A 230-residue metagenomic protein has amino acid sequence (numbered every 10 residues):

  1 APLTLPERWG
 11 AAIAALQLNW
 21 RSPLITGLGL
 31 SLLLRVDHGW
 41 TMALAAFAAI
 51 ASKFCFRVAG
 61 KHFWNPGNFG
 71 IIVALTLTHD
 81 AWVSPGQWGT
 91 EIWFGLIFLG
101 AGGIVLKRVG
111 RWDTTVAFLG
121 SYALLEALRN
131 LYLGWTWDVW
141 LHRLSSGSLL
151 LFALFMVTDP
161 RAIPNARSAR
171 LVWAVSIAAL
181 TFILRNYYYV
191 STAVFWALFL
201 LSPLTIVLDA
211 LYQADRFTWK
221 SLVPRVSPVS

Functional and structural regions predicted by a protein language model:
A1, S22-S31, T41, A45 (+14 more regions): Alpha-helical transmembrane segments in multi-pass membrane proteins
A1-A14, A48-H62, G100-G110, L154-P164: C-terminal ends of transmembrane helices
G10-G89: Membrane-interface helix-loop-helix junctions at boundaries between adjacent transmembrane segments
L18-P23, W40, A59-F69, W112-V116 (+3 more regions): Short, non-helical or kinked segments that cap or interrupt transmembrane helices
T78-L128, W135: Internal active-site segments that recognize and position negatively charged phosphoryl groups and nucleotide moieties
Q87-F94, T114-A117, D138-G147, Y188-L201: Loop-to-transmembrane alpha-helix initiation sites
L131-Y187: Glycine/small-residue-rich hydrophobic helix-like segments
P203-S230: Short, highly charged, low-complexity non-transmembrane loops/tails of multi-pass membrane proteins
